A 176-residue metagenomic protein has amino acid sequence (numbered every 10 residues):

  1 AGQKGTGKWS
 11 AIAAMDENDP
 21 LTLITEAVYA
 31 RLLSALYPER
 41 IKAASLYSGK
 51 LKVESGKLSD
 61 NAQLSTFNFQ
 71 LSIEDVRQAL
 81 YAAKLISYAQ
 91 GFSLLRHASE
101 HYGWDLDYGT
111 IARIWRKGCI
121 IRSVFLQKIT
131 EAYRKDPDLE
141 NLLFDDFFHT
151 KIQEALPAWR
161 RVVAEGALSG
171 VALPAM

Functional and structural regions predicted by a protein language model:
A1-K52, L58-N61, Q70-M176: NAD(P)-dependent dehydrogenase/reductase Rossmann-like domain
